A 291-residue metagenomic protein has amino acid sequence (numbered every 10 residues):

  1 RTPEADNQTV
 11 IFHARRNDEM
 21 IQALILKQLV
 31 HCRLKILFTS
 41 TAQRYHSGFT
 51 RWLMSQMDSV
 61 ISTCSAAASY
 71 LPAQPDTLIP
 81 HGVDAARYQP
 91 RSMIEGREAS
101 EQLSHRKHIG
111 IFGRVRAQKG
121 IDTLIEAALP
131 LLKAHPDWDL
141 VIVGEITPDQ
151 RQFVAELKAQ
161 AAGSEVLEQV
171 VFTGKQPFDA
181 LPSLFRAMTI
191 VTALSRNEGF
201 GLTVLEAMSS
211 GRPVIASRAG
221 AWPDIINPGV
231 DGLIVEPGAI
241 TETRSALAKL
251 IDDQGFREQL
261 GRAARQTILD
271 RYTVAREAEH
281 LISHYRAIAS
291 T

Functional and structural regions predicted by a protein language model:
L29, V154-K175: Nucleotide-activated donor-binding/catalytic signature segment of Leloir-type glycosyltransferases, i.e., the conserved
C32-D58: A conserved, positively charged/aromatic
Q89-L103, L157: A short helix/loop element that forms part of the nucleotide-sugar donor recognition site in Leloir-type
A99-K119, I125-L129, V141: Conserved donor-binding/catalytic core segment of Leloir-type glycosyltransferases
K175-Q176, S183-M188: Short alpha-helical donor nucleotide-sugar binding micro-motif in glycosyltransferases
R196: Aromatic "clamp/platform" in nucleotide-sugar-dependent glycosyltransferases that forms part of the donor/acceptor
P213-S217, I226: Short hydrophobic beta-strand element within catalytic cores of glycosyltransferases and related nucleotide-activated
P228-G229, L233-I240, K249-G255: Conserved acidic donor-binding segment of nucleotide-sugar-dependent glycosyltransferases
